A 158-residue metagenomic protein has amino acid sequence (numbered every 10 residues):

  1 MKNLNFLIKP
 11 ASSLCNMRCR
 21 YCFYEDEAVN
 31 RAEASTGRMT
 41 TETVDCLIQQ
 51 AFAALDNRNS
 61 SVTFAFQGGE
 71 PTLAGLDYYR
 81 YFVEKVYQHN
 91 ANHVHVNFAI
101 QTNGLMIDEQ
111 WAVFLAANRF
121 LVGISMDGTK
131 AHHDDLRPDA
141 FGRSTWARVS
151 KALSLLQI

Functional and structural regions predicted by a protein language model:
K2-E42: Canonical Radical SAM [4Fe-4S] cluster-binding loop centered on the CxxxCxxC motif and its immediate flanking residues
P10, G68-G69, T102: Short glycine-centered, acidic/aromatic-flanked micro-motifs in structured strand/loop junctions that mark active-site
E25-A28, F66-E70, R137: Short, histidine-centered active-site or binding-site loop motifs used for metal coordination, general acid-base
N30-E33, T72-L76: A generic structural signal for short coil/turn motifs at secondary-structure boundaries
S35-M39, P71, F141: Pocket-edge positions in alpha/beta enzyme catalytic cores
D45: Short, surface-exposed loop/strand segments
I48-Q49, A53-A65, A74-I158: Radical SAM/AdoMet-radical enzyme domain recognition
